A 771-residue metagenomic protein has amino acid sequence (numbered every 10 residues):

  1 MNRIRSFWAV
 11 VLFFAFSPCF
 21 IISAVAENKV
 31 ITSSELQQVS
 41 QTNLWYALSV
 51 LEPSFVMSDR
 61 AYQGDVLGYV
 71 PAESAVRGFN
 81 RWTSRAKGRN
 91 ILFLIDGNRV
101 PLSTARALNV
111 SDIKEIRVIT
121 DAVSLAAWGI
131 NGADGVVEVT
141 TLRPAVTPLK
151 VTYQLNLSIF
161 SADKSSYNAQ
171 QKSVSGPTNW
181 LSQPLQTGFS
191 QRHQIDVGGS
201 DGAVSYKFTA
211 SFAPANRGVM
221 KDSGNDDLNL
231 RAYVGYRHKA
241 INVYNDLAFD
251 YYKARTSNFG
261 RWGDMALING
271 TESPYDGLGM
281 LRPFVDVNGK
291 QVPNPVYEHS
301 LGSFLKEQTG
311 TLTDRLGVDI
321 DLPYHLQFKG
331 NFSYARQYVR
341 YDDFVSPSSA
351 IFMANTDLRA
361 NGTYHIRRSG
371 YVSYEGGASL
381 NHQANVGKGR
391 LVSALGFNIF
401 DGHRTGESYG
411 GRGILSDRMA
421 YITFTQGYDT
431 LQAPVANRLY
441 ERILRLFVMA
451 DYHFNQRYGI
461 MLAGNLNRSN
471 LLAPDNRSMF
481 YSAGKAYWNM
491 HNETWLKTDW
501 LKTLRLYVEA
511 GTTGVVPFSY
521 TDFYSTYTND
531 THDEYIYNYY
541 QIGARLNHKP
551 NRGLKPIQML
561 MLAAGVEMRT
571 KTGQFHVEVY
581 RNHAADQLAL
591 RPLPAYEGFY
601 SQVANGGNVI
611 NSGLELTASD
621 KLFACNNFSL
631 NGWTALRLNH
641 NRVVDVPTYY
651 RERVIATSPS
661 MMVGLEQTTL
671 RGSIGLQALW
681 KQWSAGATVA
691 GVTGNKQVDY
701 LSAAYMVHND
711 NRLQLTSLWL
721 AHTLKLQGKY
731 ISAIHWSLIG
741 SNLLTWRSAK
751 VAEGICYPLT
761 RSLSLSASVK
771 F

Functional and structural regions predicted by a protein language model:
I21, V25, S182-P184, A584 (+3 more regions): C-terminal beta-signal and adjacent terminal beta-strands/loops of Gram-negative outer-membrane beta-barrel proteins
E27-S33, V70-A122, Q154, K207-T209 (+2 more regions): Periplasmic plug
N28, W45-D96, L125-P144: Extracytoplasmic beta-strand/coil segments of soluble accessory domains associated with Gram-negative outer-membrane
P144, V151, Y297-S303, L312 (+6 more regions): Outer-membrane beta-barrel signature, preferentially recognizing the C-terminal barrel domain of Gram-negative
Q170-N179, G263-V296, D343-G362, T405-P434 (+5 more regions): Surface-exposed loop/turn segments flanking beta-strands in extracellular/periplasmic regions
S175-G198, S346, D357-G459, A510 (+4 more regions): Outer-membrane beta-barrel transmembrane domain signature of Gram-negative proteins, especially the mid-to-C-terminal
S190-S211, A215-S223, D227-T311, Y341 (+5 more regions): Flexible loop and strand-edge segments within Gram-negative outer membrane beta-barrel domains
Q602-D699: Gram-negative outer-membrane beta-barrel transporters
